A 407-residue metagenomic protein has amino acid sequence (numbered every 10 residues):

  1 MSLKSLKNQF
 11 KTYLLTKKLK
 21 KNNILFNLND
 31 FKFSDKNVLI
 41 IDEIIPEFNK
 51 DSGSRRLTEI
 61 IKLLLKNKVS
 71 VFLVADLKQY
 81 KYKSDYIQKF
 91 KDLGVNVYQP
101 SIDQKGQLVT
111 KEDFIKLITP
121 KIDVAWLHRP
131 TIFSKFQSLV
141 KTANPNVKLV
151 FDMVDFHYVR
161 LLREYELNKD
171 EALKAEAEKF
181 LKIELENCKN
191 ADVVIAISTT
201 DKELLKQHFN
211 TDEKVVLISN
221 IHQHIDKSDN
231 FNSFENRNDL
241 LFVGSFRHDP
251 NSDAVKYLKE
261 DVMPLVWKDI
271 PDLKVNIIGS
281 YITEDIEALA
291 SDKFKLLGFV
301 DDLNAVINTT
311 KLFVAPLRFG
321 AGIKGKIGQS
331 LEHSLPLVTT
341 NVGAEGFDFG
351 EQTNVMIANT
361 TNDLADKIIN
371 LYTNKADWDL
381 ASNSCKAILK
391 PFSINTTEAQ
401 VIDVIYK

Functional and structural regions predicted by a protein language model:
M1-E47, G53, Y86, L93: Non-catalytic membrane-proximal stalk/linker segments that position and tether the catalytic domains
G53-T58, K189, V193, Q207-T211 (+1 more regions): Conserved catalytic-core segment of nucleotide-activated headgroup transferases in glycan assembly
I122-D123, D192, A305-G322, H333-L335: Acidic donor-binding loop of glycosyltransferase active sites
H157, A172-V194: Membrane-proximal helix-turn-helix segments that form the acceptor-binding/catalytic region of lipid-linked
K326-S330, P336-T340: Short hydrophobic beta-strand element within catalytic cores of glycosyltransferases and related nucleotide-activated
V355-T361, N370-K375: Conserved acidic donor-binding segment of nucleotide-sugar-dependent glycosyltransferases
D377-P391, D403: A short, well-ordered alpha-helix in the C-terminal region of glycosyltransferases
I394-K407: C-terminal alpha-helical cap of glycosyltransferases
